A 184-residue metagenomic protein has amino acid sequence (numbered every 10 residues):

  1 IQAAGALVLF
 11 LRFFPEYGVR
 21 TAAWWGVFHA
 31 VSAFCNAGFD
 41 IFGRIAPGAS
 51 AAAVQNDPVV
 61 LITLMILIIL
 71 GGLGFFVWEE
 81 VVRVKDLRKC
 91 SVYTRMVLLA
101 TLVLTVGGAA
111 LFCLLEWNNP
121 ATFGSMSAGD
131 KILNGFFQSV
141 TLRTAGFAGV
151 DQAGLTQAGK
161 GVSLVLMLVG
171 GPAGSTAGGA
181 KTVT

Functional and structural regions predicted by a protein language model:
I1-T184: Membrane-proximal intracellular helices of multi-pass ion channels
